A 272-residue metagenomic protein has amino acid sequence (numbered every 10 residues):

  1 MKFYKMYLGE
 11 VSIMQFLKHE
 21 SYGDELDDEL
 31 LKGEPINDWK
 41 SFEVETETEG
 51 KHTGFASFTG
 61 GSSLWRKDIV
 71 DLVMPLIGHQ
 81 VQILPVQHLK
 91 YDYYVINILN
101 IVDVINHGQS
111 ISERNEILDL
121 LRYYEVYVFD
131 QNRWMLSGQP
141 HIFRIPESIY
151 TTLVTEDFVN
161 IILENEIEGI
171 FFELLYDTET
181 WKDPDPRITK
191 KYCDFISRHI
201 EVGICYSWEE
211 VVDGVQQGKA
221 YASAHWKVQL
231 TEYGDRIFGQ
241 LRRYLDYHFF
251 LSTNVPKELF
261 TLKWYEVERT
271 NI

Functional and structural regions predicted by a protein language model:
M1-S63, K67-V212, R269-N271: Phosphate/anion-contacting hairpin/loop surfaces
G214-G218: Soluble sensory domains of the PAS superfamily and closely related sensory modules
A220-A222: A charge-rich, low-complexity, intrinsically flexible signal that marks solvent-exposed coils, linkers, repeats
H225-W226: Short coil/turn segments at secondary-structure boundaries
Q229-F249: Acidic, low-complexity, intrinsically disordered interaction modules
F249-I272: Intrinsically disordered, low-complexity, charged/polar segments
